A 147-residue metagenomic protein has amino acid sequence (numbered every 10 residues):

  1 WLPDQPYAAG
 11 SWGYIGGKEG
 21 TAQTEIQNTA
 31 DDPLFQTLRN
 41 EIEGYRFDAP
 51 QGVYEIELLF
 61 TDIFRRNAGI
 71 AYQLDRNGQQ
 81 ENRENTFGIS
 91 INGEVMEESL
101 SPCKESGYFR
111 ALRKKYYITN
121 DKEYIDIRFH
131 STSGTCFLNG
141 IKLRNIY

Functional and structural regions predicted by a protein language model:
W1-Y147: Compositionally biased, intrinsically disordered or flexible polar/acidic segments
